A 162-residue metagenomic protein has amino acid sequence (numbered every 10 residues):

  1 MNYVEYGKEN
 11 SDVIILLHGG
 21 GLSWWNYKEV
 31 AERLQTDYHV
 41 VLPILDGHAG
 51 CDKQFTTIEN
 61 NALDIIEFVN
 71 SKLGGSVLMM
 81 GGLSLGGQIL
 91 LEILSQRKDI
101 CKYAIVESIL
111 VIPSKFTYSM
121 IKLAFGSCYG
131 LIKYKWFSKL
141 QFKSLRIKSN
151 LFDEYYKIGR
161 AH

Functional and structural regions predicted by a protein language model:
Y6-D52: Conserved HGGG/HGGXW glycine-rich cap/lid loop of the alpha/beta-hydrolase fold
V13, H39, V77-M79, K102-Y103: Structural signature of beta-strand start/N-cap positions in the alpha/beta core of ABC transporter nucleotide-binding
H18, A161-H162: Histidine-centered divalent metal-coordination motifs
E29, E92-Q96: Active-site signature of alpha/beta-hydrolase-fold catalytic machinery across serine- and Asp/Cys-nucleophile hydrolases
V41-G81: Active-site loop/oxyanion-hole signature of alpha/beta-hydrolase fold enzymes
G82-G86, L90: Gly/Ala-rich beta-loop-alpha elbow adjacent to hydrolase catalytic centers
S95, C101-L131: Flexible "cap/lid" loop of the alpha/beta hydrolase fold
K115-T117, I132-R160: Conserved alpha/beta-hydrolase catalytic His-Asp/Glu region
